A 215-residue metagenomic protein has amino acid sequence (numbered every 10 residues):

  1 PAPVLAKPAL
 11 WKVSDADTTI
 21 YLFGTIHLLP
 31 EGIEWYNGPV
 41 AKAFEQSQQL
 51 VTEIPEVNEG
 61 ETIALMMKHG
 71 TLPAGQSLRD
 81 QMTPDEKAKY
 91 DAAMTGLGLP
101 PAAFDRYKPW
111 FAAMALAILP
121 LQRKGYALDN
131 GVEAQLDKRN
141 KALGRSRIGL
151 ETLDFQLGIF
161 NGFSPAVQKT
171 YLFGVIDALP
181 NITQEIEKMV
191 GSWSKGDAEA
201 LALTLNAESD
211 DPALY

Functional and structural regions predicted by a protein language model:
P1-A2: Hydrophobic h-region of N-terminal signal peptides that target proteins for export in Gram-negative bacteria
L5-Y215: Structured, acidic catalytic/metal-binding patches in enzyme active sites
